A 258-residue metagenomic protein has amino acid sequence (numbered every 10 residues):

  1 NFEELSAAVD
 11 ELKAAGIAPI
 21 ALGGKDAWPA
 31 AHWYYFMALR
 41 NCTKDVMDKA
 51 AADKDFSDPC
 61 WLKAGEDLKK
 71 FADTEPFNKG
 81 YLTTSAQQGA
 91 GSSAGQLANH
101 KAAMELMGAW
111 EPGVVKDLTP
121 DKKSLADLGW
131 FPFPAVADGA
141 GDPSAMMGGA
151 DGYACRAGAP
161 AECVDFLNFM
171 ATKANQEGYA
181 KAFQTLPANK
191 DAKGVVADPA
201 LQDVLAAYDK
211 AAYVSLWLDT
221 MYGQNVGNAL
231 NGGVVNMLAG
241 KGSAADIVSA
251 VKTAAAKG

Functional and structural regions predicted by a protein language model:
F2-A7, Y81-A98: Short helix-initiation/N-cap motifs at beta->coil->alpha
S6-S57, S93: Extracytoplasmic/periplasmic solute-binding protein
A15-P19, A98-M107: Alpha-to-beta junction loops
N41-K63, D117-K123, A135-A145, D191-V196 (+2 more regions): Short, solvent-exposed loop/beta-turn-alpha elements that line the ligand-binding surface or hinge of extracytoplasmic
A50, F183-K193, Q202-A256: C-terminal capping/gating helix-and-loop segments adjacent to ligand/active sites or protein-protein/ligand interfaces
D53-S85: Glycine-centered hinge/linker elements that transmit conformational signals in sensory and ligand-binding systems
A72-Q88, K101, D121-D127: A local structural motif
D117-A182: Extracytoplasmic/periplasmic substrate-recognition and gating elements
